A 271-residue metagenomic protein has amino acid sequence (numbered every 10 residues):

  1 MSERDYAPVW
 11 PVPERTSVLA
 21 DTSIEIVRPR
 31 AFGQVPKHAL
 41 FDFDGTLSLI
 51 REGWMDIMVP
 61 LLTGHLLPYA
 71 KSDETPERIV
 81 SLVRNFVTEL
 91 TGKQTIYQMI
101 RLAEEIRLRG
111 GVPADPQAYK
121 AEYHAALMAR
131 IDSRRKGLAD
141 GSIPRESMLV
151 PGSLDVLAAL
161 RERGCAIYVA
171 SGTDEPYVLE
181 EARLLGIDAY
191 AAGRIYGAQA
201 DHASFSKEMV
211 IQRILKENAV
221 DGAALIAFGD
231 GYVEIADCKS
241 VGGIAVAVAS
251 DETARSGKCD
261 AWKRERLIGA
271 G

Functional and structural regions predicted by a protein language model:
Y6-S81: Active-site neighborhood of HAD-like aspartate-dependent phosphohydrolases
T46, M58, S142-M148, S153-R183 (+1 more regions): Substrate-recognition element of Asp-dependent hydrolases with the DxDx(T/V) motif
R84-E146, P151-E162: A metal-dependent, Asp-based hydrolase signature
L154-E162, L215-K216, I235-V246: Surface-exposed amphipathic alpha-helices with a cationic face
S171, A227-G271: Acidic, Mg2+-coordinating phosphoryl-transfer loop and its flanking beta/alpha structural elements, shared across
L185-Q199, K258-G271: Structural recognition of alpha->loop->beta junctions
I195-H202, A249-R255: Short, acidic/turn-prone active-site loops that include or flank metal/cofactor- and phosphate-binding residues
F205-C238: Conserved Lys-Pro-Asp/Glu-containing loop-to-beta segment of HAD-superfamily phosphomonoesterases, centered on
